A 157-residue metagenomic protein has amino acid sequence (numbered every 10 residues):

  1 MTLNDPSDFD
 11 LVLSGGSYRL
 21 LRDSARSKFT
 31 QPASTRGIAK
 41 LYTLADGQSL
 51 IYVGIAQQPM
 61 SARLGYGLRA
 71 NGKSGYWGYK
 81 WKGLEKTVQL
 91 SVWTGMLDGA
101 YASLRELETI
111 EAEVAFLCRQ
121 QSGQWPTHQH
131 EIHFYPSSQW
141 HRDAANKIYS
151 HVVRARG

Functional and structural regions predicted by a protein language model:
M1-A39, T43-I51, Q57-G157: Boundary/linker segments flanking structured domains
